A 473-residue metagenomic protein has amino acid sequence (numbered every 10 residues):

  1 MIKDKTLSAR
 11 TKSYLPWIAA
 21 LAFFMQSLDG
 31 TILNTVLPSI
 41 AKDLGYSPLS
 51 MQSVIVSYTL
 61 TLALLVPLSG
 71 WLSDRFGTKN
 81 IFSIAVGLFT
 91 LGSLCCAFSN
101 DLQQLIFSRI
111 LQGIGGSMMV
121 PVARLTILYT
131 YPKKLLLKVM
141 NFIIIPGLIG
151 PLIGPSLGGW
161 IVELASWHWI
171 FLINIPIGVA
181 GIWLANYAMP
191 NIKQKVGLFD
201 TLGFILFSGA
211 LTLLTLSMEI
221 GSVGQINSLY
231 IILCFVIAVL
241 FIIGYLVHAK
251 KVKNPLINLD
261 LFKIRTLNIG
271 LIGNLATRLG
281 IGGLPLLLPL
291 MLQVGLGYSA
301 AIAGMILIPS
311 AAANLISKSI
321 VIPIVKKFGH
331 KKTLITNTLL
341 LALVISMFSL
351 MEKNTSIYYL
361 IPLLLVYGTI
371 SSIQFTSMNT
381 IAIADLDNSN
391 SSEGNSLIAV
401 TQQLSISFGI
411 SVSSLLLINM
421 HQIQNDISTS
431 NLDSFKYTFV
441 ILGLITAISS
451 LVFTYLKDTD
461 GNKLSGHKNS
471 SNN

Functional and structural regions predicted by a protein language model:
M1-T11, Y455-N473: Intrinsic disorder in cytosolic terminal tails and internal cytosolic loops of multi-pass membrane transporters
K12-L28, L33-T35, P48-L49, V54-I55 (+6 more regions): 12-transmembrane solute porter fold
I40-A41, L72-S73, L157-A165, M218 (+4 more regions): Interfacial helix-cap and linker-helix signal at transmembrane-aqueous boundaries of multi-pass secondary transporters
V56-S69, V120, R124, I308-I320: Central cavity-lining transmembrane alpha-helices of secondary-active solute carriers, predominantly the Major
L60-L64, L94, F98, L148 (+5 more regions): Hydrophobic/small/kink-forming positions within alpha-helical transmembrane segments of polytopic membrane proteins
V66-L202: Helix-loop-helix hairpins in multi-pass membrane proteins, especially solute transporters
L88-F98, I177-L184, M218, L240-G244 (+3 more regions): Transmembrane-helix signature of multi-pass solute transporters
E163-G273, Y298-S299, M305-I306, L442-G443: Hydrophobic transmembrane-helix bundles of small-molecule transporters
